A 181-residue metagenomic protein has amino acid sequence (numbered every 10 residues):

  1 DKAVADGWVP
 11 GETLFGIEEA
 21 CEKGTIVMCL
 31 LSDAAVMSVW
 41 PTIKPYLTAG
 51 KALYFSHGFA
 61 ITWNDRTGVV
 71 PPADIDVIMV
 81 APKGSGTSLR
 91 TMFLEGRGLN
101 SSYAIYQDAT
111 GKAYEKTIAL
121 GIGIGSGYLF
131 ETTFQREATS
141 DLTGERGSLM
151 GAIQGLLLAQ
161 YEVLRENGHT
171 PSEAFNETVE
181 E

Functional and structural regions predicted by a protein language model:
V4-T62, V70-S85: Rossmann-like NAD(P)-binding element
G11-L14, L30-D33, M37, Q107-E115 (+4 more regions): Electropositive phosphate-/nucleotide-binding environments in soluble metabolic enzymes
E19-C21, G86, E137, E180-E181: Short secondary-structure capping/turn micro-motifs that flank functional sites
Y54-R146: Rossmann-fold dinucleotide-binding core
G123-E181: Helical "substrate-binding/catalytic lid" subdomain of Rossmann-like NAD(P)-dependent dehydrogenases/reductases
